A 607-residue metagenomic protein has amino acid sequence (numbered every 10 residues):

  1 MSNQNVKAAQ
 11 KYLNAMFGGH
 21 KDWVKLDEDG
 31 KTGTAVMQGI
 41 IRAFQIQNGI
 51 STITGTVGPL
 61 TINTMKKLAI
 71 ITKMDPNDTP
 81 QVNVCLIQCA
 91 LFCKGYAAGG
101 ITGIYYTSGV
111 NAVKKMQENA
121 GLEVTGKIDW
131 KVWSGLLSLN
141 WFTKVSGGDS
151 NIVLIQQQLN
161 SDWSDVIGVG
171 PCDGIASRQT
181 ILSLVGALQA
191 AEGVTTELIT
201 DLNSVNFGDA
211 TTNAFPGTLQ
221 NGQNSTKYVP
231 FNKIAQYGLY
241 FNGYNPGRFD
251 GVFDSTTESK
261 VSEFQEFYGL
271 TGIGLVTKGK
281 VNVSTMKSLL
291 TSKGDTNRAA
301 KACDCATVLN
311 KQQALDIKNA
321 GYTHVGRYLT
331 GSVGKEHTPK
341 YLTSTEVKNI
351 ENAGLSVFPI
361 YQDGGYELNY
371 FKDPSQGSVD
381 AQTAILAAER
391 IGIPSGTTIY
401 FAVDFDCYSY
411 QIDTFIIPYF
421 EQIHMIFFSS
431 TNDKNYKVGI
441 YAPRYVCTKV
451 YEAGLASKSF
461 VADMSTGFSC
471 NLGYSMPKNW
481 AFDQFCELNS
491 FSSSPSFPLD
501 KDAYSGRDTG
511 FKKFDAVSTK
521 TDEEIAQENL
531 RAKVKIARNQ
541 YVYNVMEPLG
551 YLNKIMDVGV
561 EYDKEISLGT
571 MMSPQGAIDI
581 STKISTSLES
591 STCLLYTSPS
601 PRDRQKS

Functional and structural regions predicted by a protein language model:
M1-Q4, N14-I40, I46-T64, T72-V82 (+6 more regions): Short acidic, glycine/serine/threonine-rich helix-capping segments at coil-helix boundaries
F267, V283-I317: Boundary/entry segment of secreted carbohydrate-active catalytic domains
T296-C305, A314, C447-E565, G569 (+2 more regions): Functionally critical loop-and-helix segments that line ligand-binding/catalytic clefts of soluble enzyme domains
K301-D304, H324-Y328, V357-I360, T397-A402 (+2 more regions): Structural recognition of the beta-strand scaffold that forms the well-ordered cores of secreted hydrolase catalytic
C305-Y361: N-terminal carbohydrate-binding/catalytic regions of secreted carbohydrate-active enzymes
H337-D406: Substrate-binding cleft of extracellular glycoside hydrolase catalytic domains
N432-C447: Aromatic-lined carbohydrate-recognition surfaces of secreted/lumenal glycan-active proteins
C593-Q605: Conserved small/polar residues in nucleotide/adenosyl-binding loops
